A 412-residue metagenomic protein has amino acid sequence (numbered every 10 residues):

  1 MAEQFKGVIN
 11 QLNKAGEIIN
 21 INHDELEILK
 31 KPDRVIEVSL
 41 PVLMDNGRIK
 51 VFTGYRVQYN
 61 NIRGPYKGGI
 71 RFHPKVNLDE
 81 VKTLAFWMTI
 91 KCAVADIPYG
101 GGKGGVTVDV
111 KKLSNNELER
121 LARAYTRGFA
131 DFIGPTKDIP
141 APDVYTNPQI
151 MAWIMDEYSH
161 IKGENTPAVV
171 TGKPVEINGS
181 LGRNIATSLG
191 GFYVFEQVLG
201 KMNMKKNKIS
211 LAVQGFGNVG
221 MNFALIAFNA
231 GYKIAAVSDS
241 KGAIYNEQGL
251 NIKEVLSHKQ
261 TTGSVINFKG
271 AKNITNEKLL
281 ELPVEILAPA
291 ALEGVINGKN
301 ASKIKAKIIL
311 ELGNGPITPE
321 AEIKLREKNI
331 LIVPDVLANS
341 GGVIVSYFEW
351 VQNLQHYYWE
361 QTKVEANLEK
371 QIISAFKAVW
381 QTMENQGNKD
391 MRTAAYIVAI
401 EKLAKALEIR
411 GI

Functional and structural regions predicted by a protein language model:
A2-E3, V198-L199, S302-I412: Adenosine-phosphate binding glycine-rich loop
A2-S39: Short, Gly/Pro- and small/polar-rich lid/capping loops
E3, G7-N10, V76-D79, L113-A124 (+18 more regions): Conserved active-site and cofactor/substrate-binding residues in soluble primary-metabolism enzymes
V38-V110: Glycine-rich, N-terminal phosphate-binding loop and its surrounding beta-alpha-beta segment
A93-N207: Glycine/serine-rich phosphate-binding loop and adjoining beta1-alpha1 elements at the start of nucleotide-handling
P174, G179-E281: Glycine-rich phosphate/diphosphate-binding loop of Rossmann-like nucleotide-binding domains
G242-I332: Rossmann-like adenosine-cofactor binding region
